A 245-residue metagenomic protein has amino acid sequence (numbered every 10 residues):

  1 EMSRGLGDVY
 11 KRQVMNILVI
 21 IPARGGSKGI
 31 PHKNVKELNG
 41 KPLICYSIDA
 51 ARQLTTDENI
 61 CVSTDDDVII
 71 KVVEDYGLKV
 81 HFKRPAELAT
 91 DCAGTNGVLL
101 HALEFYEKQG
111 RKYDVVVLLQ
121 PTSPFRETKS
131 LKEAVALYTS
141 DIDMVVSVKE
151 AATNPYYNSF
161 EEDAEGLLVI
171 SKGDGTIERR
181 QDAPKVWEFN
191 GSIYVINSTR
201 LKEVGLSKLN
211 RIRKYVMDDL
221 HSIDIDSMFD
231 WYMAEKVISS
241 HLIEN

Functional and structural regions predicted by a protein language model:
E1-Q13: Single conserved hydrophobic/aromatic residue that forms the stacking wall/gate of nucleotide- or nucleobase-binding
M15-P31: N-terminal nucleotide-binding beta1-loop-alpha1 segment
I17-I21, I44, I60-V62: Hydrophobic targeting segments
L43-N59, K71: A short, N-terminal amphipathic alpha-helix
D67-V115, R126-K129, E133-A136: Short phosphate-binding loop-to-helix
G94-G97, H101, P124-R211: Conserved core of the sugar-phosphate nucleotidyltransferase
V117-L119: Short aromatic-hydrophobic micro-motifs that form the base-stacking/packing surface for donor nucleotide recognition
V186-N245: Conserved alpha/beta core of the MobA/IspD/sugar-nucleotide pyrophosphorylase nucleotidyltransferase superfamily
